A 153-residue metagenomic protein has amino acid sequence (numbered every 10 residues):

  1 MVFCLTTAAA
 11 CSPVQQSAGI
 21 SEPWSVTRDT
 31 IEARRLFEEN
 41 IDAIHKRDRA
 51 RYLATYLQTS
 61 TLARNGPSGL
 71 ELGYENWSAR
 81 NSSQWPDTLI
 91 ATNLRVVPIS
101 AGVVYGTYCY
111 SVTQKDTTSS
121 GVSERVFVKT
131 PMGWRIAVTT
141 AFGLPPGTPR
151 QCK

Functional and structural regions predicted by a protein language model:
M1-A8: Bacterial N-terminal signal peptides
C11-T55, G147-K153: Short, low-complexity N-terminal intrinsically disordered segments enriched in polar/charged residues
S12-A18, S120-K153: Short beta-strand edge/turn micro-motifs at domain boundaries
P23-I31, I44, L53, E71 (+3 more regions): Post-signal/leader-peptide non-cytosolic segments of secretory proteins
N40, Y52-L53, S60, W77 (+2 more regions): Hydrophobic pocket/interface hotspot
T55-E71, S82-W85: A short gly/proline-enriched turn/hairpin at secondary-structure junctions
Y56, L62-N65, V103-T113, V126: Short, well-ordered beta-strand segments in beta-rich or mixed alpha/beta enzyme and ligand-binding folds
E75-S120: Surface-exposed, charged secondary-structure patches
